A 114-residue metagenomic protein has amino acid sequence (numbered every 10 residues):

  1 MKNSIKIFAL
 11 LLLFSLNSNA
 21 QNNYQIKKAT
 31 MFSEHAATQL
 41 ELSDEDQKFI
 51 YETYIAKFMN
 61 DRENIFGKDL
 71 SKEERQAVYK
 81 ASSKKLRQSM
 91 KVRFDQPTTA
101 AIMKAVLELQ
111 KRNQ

Functional and structural regions predicted by a protein language model:
M1-Q25: Bacterial Sec-dependent N-terminal signal peptides
Q21-Q114: Charge-rich (acidic/polar
